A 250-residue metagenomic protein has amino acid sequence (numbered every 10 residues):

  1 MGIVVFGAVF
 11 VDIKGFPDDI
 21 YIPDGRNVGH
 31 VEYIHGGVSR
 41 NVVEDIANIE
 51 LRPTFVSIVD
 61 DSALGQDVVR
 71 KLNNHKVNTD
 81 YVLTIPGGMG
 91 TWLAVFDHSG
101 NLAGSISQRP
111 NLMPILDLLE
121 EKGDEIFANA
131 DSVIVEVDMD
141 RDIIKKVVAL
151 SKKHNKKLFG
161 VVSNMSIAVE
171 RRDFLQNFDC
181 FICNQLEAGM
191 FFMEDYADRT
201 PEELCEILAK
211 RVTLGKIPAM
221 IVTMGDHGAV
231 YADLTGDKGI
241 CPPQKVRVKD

Functional and structural regions predicted by a protein language model:
M1-I58, A63-R70, N74, W92 (+1 more regions): Glycine-rich phosphate/adenosyl-contacting loop at the front of the ribokinase-like
I3-V4, N27, R199-D250: Conserved phosphate-binding/catalytic region of the ribokinase-like
K71-P86: A glycine-rich helix N-cap at a beta->alpha junction
T84, A94-S132, V137: Conserved phosphate-binding/catalytic loop of the ribokinase/pfkB sugar-kinase fold
T91-V95, G104, G228-A232: Short beta-strand scaffold segments in enzyme catalytic cores
E125-I126, D173-F174, T213: Structural alpha-helical scaffold elements that stabilize or flank donor/cofactor-binding regions in carbohydrate
S132-E206, H227-A229: Conserved beta-alpha-beta core of the PfkB/ribokinase-like small-molecule kinase fold
